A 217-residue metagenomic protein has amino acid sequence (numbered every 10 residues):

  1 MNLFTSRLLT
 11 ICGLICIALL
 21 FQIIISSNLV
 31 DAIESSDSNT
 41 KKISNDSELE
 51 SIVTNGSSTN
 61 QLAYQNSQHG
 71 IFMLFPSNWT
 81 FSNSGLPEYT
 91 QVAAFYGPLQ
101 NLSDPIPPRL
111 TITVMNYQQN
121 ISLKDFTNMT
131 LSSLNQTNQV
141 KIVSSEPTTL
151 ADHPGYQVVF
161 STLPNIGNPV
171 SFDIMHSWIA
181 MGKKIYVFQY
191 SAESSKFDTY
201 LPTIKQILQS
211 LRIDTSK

Functional and structural regions predicted by a protein language model:
N2-L29: Sec-dependent N-terminal signal peptides of Gram-positive bacterial secreted proteins and lipoproteins
I23-N45: Signal peptide processing junction and immediate N-terminal pro/mature segment of secreted/exported proteins
D37-Q65: N-terminal low-complexity, Pro/Thr/Ser-rich intrinsically disordered segments that act as propeptides or flexible
S57-A63, Q91-A94, L150-F160: Short, hydrophobic/aromatic-rich segments at coil-to-beta transitions
Q65-K124, N168: Secretory pathway targeting signatures of secreted, lumenal, and periplasmic proteins
W79-F81, K184-K217: Surface-exposed amphipathic alpha-helical segments
T111-I121, S145-P147, S194-D198: Second-shell loop/turn segments in exported
D125-I179: Signature of long, low-cysteine stretches enriched in small and polar/charged residues
